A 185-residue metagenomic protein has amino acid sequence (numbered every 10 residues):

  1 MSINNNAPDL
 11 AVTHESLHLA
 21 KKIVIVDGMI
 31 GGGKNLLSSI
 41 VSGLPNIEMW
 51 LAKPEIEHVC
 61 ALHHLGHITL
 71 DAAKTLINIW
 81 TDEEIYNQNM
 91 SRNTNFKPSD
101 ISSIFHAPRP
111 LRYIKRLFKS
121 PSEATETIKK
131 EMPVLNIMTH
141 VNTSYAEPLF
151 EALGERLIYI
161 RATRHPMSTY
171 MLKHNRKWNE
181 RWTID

Functional and structural regions predicted by a protein language model:
N6-S16: Pre-Walker A adenine-sensing motif
A20-I23: Pre-Walker A (Motif I) flank of P-loop NTPase domains
V26: Hydrophobic anchor at the beta1->P-loop junction of P-loop NTPases
M29-G31, A52-P54, A162-H165: An acidic- and aromatic-residue-enriched active-site/binding cleft used to recognize and process polar
G32-I47: A conserved segment at the C-terminal end of the G1
P45-M49, R156-Y159: Catalytic donor-sugar/metal-binding loop of nucleotide-sugar-dependent glycosyltransferases
A52-I137: PAPS-dependent sulfation machinery
T125-D185: PAPS-dependent sulfotransferase catalytic domain
